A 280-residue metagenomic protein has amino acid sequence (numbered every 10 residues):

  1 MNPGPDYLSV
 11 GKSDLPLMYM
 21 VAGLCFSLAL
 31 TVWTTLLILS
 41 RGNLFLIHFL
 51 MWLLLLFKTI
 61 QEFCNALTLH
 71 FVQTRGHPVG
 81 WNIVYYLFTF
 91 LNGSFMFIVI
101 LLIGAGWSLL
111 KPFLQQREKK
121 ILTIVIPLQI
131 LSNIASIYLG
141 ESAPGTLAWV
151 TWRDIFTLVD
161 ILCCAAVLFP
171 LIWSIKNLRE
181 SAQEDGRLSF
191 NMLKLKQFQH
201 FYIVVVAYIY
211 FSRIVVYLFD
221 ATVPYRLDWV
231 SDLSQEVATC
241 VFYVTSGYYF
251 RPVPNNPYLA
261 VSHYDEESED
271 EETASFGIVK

Functional and structural regions predicted by a protein language model:
M1-L131: Hydrophobic alpha-helical transmembrane segments corresponding to the first two to three helices of multi-pass helical
H77-K280: Generic detector of multi-pass transmembrane helix bundles and their immediately adjacent loops in polytopic membrane
